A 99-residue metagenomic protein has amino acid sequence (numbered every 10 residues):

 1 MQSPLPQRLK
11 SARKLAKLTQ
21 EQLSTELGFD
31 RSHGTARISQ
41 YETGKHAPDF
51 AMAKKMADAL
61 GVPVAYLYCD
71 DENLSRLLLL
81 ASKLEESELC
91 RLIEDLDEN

Functional and structural regions predicted by a protein language model:
M1-L15: A short, Lys/Arg-rich alpha-helix, primarily the initiator
L5, A16, R31, D49: Flexible coil/turn residues that form the inter-helical turn or adjacent wing/linker of helix-turn-helix
K10, E21, T25, K54: Residues within the helices of the helix-turn-helix
K14, T25, D58: Alpha-helical residues within the helix-turn-helix
K17-Q40: Short alpha-helical DNA-recognition segment
L27, E42, M52, Y68-D71: DNA major-groove recognition helix of helix-turn-helix
K45, D49-Y66: DNA major-groove recognition helix of helix-turn-helix/homeodomain DNA-binding modules
E72-N99: Interfacial/linker helices and their anchor residues that mediate assembly or domain coupling
